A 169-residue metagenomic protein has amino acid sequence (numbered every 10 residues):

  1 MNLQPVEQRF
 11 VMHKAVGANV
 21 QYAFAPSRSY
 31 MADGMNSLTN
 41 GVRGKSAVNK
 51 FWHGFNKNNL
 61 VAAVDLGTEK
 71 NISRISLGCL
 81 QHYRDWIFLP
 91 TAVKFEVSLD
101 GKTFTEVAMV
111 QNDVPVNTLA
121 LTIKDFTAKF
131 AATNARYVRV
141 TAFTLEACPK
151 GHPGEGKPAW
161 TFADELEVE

Functional and structural regions predicted by a protein language model:
M1-A47: Short, compositionally stereotyped local motifs that mark structural "simplifiers"
A18, Y30-A32, L38-T39, L60 (+3 more regions): Amphipathic alpha-helical interaction segments
A25, D100, N112: Residues that form or immediately flank small-molecule/cofactor binding pockets and catalytic motifs
G44-A108, T122-E169: Aromatic, loop-rich ligand-recognition surfaces of beta-strand-rich domains
E106-V116: Solvent-exposed serine/threonine-rich low-complexity stretches and specific carbohydrate-binding patches
